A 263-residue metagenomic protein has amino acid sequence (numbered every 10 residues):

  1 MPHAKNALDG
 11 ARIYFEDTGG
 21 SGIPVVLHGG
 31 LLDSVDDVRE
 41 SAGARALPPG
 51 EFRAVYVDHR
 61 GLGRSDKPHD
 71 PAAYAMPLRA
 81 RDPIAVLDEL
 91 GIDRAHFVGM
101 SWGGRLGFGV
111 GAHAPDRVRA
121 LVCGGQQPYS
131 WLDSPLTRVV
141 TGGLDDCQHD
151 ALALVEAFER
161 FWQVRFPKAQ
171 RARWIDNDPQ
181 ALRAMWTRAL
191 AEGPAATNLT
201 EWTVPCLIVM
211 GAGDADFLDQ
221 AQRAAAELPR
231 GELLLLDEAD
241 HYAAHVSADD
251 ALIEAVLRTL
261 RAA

Functional and structural regions predicted by a protein language model:
A7-D66: Conserved HGGG/HGGXW glycine-rich cap/lid loop of the alpha/beta-hydrolase fold
E40, A46, Y56-H96: Active-site loop/oxyanion-hole signature of alpha/beta-hydrolase fold enzymes
A95, G99-G104: Conserved alpha/beta-hydrolase "nucleophile elbow" surrounding the catalytic nucleophile
R105-H113, R119-D150: Flexible "cap/lid" loop of the alpha/beta hydrolase fold
L182-N198: Active-site nucleophile elbow and catalytic-triad environment of alpha/beta-hydrolase enzymes
W202, I208-M210: Short beta-strand/loop motif that positions the catalytic acidic residue of the alpha/beta-hydrolase fold
A215-A221: Conserved alpha/beta-hydrolase "acid-adjacent" motif
A239-D250: Catalytic histidine-centered segment of alpha/beta-hydrolase-like enzymes
